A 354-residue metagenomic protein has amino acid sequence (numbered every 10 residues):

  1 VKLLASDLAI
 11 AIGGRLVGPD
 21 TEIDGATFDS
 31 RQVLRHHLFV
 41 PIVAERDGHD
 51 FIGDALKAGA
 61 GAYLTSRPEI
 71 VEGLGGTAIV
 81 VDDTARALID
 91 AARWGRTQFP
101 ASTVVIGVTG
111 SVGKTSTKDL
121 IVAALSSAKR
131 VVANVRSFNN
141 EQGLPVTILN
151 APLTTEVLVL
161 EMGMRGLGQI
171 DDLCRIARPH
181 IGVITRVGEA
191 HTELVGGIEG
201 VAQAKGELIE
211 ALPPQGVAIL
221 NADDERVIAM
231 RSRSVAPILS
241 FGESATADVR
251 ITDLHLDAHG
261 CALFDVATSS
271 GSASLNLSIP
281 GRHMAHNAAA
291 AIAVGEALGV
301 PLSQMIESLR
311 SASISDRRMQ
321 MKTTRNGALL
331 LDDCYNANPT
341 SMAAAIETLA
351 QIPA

Functional and structural regions predicted by a protein language model:
V1-D90, W94: N-terminal leader/targeting and accessory segments in enzymes
I12, A58-G59, G73-G75, S127 (+2 more regions): Short, structured coil segments at secondary-structure junctions
L16, A78-V80, V105, R130-A133 (+2 more regions): Conserved beta-strand scaffold positions in the cores of enzyme catalytic domains, especially in NTP/NDP-utilizing
F28-D29, V40-I42, T65, A133-V135 (+6 more regions): Thr-Gly-centered strand-to-loop micro-motif
V43-R46, I314-R317, C334-A354: Active-site beta-alpha connecting loops in nucleotide-dependent enzymes
E69-L74, I181-L329: Acidic, Mg2+-coordinating active-site environments of NTP-dependent enzymes
A87-A222, I228-S234, P353: Phosphate-binding loop of NTP-binding sites
V108, K114, D316-Q320, M342: ATP-dependent carboxylate/acyl-activation modules
